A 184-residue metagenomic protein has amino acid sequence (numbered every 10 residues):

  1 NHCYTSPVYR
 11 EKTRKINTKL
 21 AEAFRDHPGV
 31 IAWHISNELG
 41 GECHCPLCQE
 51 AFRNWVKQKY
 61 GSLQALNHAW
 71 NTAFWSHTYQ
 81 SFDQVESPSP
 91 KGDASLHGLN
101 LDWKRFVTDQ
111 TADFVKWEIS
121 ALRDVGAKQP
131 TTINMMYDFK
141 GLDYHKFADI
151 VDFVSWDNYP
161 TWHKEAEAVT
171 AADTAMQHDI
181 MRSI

Functional and structural regions predicted by a protein language model:
N1-T174: Polysaccharide-binding and catalytic clefts of secreted carbohydrate-active enzymes
D179-I184: Short, intrinsically disordered, charge-balanced linker/junction segments flanking boundaries in proteins
